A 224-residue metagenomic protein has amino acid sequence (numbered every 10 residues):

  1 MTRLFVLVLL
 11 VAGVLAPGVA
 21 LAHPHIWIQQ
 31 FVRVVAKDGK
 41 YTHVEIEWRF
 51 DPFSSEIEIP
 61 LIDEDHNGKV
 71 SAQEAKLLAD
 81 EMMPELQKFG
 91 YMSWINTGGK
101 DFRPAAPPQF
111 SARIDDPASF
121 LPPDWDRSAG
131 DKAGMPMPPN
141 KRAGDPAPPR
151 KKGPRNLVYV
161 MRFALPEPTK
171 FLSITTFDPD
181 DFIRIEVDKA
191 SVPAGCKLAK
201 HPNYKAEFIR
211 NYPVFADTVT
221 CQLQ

Functional and structural regions predicted by a protein language model:
M1-V8: Bacterial N-terminal signal peptides that target proteins for export
L9-L10, A20: Cleavable N-terminal signal peptides
H23-F50, S54-E56: Early extracytoplasmic/domain-onset interaction patches
E47-P60, D124-D126, P138: An ectodomain-focused feature that recognizes extracytoplasmic/extracellular
L61-A72: Acidic, glycine-anchored loop motifs typical of Ca2+
A79-I95: Short, well-structured hydrophobic secondary-structure segments
Y91-Q224: Mature, soluble, non-transmembrane domains
